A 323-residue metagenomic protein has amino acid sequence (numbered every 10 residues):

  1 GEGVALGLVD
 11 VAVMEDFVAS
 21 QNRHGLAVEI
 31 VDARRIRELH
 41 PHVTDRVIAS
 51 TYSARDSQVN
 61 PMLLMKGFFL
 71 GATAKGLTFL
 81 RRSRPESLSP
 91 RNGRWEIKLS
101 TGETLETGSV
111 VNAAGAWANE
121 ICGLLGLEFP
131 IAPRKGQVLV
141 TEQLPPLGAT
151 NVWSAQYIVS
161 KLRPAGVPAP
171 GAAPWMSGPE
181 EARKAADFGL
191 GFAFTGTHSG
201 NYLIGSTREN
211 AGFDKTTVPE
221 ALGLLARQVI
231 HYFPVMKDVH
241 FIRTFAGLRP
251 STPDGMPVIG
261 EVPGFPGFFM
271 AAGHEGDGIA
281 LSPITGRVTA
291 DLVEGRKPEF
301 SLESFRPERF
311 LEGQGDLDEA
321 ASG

Functional and structural regions predicted by a protein language model:
G1-L39, F192: Dinucleotide-binding Rossmann-like beta1-alpha1 core, especially the glycine-rich loop that anchors the ADP
V13, H40-V47, S89-E96, S251-G255 (+1 more regions): A short, glycine/Asx- and small/polar-enriched loop/turn that sits immediately N-terminal to a beta-strand
I30, R35, L77, W95 (+2 more regions): C-terminal lid/capping helical subdomain adjacent to the catalytic/cofactor pocket in oxidative enzymes
D32-A33, R81-S83, R243: Short loop/edge segments at beta-strand edges and connector loops that shape dinucleotide/nucleotide cofactor-binding
R37, P85-S87, T244-R249: Short, solvent-exposed loop/turn elements at beta->coil junctions and helix N-caps that rim active or binding pockets
T51-S109, W117: Helical element adjacent to the flavin cofactor pocket in flavoenzyme catalytic cores
T104-L105, A114-T244, L248-P263: Active-site substrate-recognition segment that forms the wall of the catalytic cavity or substrate channel
